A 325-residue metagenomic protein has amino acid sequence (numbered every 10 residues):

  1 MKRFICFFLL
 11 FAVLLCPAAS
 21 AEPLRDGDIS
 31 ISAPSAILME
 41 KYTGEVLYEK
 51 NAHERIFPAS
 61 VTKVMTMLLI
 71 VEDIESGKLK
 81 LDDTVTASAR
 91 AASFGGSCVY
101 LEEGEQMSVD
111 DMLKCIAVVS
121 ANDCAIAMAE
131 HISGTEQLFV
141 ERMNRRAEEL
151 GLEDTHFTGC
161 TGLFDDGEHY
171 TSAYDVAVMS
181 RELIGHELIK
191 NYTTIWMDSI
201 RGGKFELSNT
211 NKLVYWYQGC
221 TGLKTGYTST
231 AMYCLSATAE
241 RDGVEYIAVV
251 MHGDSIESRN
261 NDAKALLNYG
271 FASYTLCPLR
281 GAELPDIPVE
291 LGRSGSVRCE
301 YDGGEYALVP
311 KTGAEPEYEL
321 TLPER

Functional and structural regions predicted by a protein language model:
M1-L9: Positively charged n-region of N-terminal signal peptides that target proteins for export
K2-R3, K41, K50, K63 (+4 more regions): Basic side chains
I5, V13, D28-S30, G77-L79 (+7 more regions): A generic structural signal for short, solvent-exposed coil/turn residues that cap or connect secondary-structure
L9, V13-P17: Hydrophobic core
L15-C16, S76, P278-G281: Residues in and immediately flanking transmembrane alpha helices
A21-Y174, V178, L183-G185: Active-site-adjacent loops and short helices of periplasmic peptidoglycan-processing enzymes
L152-H156, F164-R325: Domain-terminus/edge residues, biased toward the C-terminal soluble/receptor-binding domains of extracytoplasmic
